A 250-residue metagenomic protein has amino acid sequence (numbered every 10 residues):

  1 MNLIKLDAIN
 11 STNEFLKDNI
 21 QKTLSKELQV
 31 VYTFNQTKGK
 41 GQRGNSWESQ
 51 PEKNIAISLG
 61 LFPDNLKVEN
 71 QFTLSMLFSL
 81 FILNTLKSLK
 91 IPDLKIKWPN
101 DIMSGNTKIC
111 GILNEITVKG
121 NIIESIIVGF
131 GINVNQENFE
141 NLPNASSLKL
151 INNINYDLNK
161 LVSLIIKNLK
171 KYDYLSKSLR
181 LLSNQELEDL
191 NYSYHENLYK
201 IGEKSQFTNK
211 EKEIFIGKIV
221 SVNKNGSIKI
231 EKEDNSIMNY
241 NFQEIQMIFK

Functional and structural regions predicted by a protein language model:
M1-L89, T117: N-terminal lobe of the biotin/lipoate ligase/transferase fold
L3, L94-I96: Generic structural signal for residues in well-ordered beta-strands
D64-L94, S104-K250: Long, positively charged amphipathic alpha-helical accessory segments at protein N-termini or as interdomain linkers
D101: Conserved active-site carboxylates
